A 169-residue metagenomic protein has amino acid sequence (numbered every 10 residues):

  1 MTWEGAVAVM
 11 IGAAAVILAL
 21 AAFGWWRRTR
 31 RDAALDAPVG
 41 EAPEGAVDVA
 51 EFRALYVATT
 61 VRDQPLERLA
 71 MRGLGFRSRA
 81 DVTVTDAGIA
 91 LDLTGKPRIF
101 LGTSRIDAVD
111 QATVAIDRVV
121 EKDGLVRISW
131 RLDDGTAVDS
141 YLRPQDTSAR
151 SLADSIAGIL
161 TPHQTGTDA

Functional and structural regions predicted by a protein language model:
M1-E41: N-terminal signal-anchor transmembrane alpha helix of single-pass membrane proteins, serving as the membrane-anchoring
G24-V82: Anionic N-terminal interaction surfaces
R27, V109-A169: Acidic, Ser/Thr- and proline-rich intrinsically disordered linker/docking segments of eukaryotic scaffolds
Y56, D81, G88-A90, F100-L101 (+2 more regions): Ordered hydrophobic segments in well-structured contexts
L66, G73-L74, D92, P97-I99 (+1 more regions): Cytosolic/nucleoplasmic/matrix-facing N-terminal domains/tails of membrane-anchored or organelle-targeted proteins
R77, T83-V84, R127, D134: Short leucine-rich amphipathic alpha-helices used at interfaces
A80-I116: Phosphoinositide-binding peripheral membrane targeting modules
